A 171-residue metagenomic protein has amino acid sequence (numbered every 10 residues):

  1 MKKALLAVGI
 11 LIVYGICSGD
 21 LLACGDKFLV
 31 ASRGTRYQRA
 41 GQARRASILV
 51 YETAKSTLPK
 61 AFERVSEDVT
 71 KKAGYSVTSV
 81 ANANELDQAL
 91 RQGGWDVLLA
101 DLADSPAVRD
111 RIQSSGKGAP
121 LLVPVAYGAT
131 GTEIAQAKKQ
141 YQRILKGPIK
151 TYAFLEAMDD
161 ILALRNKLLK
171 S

Functional and structural regions predicted by a protein language model:
M1-A4: Positively charged n-region of N-terminal signal peptides that target proteins for export
A7-I16: Bacterial N-terminal signal peptides
D20-S47, L155-S171: Non-catalytic signal-transmission and effector/linker regions of two-component phosphorelay proteins
R45-A83: Short, charged N-terminal beta->alpha structural module
Y51-L58, L99-D104, V125-A129, G147: Structural motif
N84, W95-G118: Conserved phosphotransfer microenvironments
L86-Q92: Short amphipathic alpha-helix with an adjacent loop that forms part of the alpha/beta core around
V125-A163, K167: Output/docking surface of receiver
